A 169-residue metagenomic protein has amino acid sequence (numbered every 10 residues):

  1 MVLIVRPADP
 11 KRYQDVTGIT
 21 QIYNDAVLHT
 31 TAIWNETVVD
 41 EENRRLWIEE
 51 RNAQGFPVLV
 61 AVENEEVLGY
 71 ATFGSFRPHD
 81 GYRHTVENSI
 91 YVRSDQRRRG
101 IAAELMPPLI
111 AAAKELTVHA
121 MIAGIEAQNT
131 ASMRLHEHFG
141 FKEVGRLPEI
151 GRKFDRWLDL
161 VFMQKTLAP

Functional and structural regions predicted by a protein language model:
V2-I19: A short beta-loop-alpha structural element at the N-terminal edge of CoA-dependent acyl/N-acetyltransferase catalytic
T20-I48: Conserved GNAT-fold acetyl-CoA-binding loop/helix
T37-R97, M106-P107, T166-A168: Acetyl-CoA-dependent GNAT
T72-S75, D80, I122-I125, E137 (+2 more regions): Conserved catalytic-core motifs of GNAT/GCN5-like acyltransferases
R98-A111, T130, R134-H138: Conserved acetyl-CoA-binding loop-helix of GNAT-fold acetyltransferases
A113-I125: Conserved GNAT acetyl-CoA-binding A-motif
